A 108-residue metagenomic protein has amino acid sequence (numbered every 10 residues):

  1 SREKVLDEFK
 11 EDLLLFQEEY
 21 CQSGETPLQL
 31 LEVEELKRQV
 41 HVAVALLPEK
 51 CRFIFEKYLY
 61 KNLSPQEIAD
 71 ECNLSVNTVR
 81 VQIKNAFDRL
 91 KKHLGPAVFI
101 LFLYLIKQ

Functional and structural regions predicted by a protein language model:
S1-E11: Arg/Lys-rich amphipathic alpha helix in sigma70-family domain 2
R2, E49-R52, G95: Generic structural signal for secondary-structure transition and capping sites
K4, L14-V42: Acidic, proline/glycine-rich intrinsically disordered inter-domain spacer in sigma factors
R38-P48, R89-K92: Short amphipathic alpha-helical boundary/capping segments
V42-A45, E49-F53, K61-T78: Helix-turn-helix DNA-binding module
Q82-N85: Residues within the DNA-recognition helix of helix-turn-helix
F87-Q108: C-terminal edge and immediately downstream basic/flexible tail or linker adjoining helix-turn-helix-like DNA-binding
